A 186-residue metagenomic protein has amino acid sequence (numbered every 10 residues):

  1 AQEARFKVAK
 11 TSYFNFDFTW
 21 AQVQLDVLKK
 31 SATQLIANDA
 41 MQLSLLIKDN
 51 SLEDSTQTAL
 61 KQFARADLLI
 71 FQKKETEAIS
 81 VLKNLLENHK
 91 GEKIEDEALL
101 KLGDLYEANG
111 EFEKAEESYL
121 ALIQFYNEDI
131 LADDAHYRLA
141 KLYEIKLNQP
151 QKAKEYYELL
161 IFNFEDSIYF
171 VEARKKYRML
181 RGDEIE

Functional and structural regions predicted by a protein language model:
A1-E186: Acidic, polar-rich low-complexity tracts and alpha-helical solenoid repeat scaffolds
